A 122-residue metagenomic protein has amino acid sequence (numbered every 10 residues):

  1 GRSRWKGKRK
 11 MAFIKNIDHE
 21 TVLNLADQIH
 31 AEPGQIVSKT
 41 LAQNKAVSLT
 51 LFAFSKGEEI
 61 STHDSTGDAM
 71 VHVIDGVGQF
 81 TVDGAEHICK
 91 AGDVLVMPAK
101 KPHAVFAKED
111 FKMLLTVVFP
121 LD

Functional and structural regions predicted by a protein language model:
W5-A46: A short, N-terminal "cap"/entry segment at the start of jelly-roll beta-barrel domains of the cupin/DSBH fold
G34-Q35, S48-S65: Conserved short histidine dyad/triad with adjacent acidic residue
G67-Q79, D83: Glycine- and acidic-residue-biased ligand/ion/polar-headgroup-sensing regions
I74-D75, K90-A91, E109: A cytosolic small-molecule/anion-sensing beta-strand core signal
G84-A99: Short acidic-glycine-tyrosine-enriched beta hairpin
A99-D122: Ligand-binding loop in jelly-roll beta-barrel domains
